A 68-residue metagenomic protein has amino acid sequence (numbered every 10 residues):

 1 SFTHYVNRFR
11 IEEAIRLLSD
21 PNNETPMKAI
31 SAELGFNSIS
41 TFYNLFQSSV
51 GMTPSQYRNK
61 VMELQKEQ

Functional and structural regions predicted by a protein language model:
S1-L34, K60-Q68: Terminal helix-turn-helix DNA-binding modules in bacterial transcription factors
T25-A29, I39-S40, S55: Residues within helix-turn-helix
T41-F42, F46: Short hydrophobic/aromatic patch on the recognition helix
S48-S49, K60: Alpha-helical DNA-recognition elements
